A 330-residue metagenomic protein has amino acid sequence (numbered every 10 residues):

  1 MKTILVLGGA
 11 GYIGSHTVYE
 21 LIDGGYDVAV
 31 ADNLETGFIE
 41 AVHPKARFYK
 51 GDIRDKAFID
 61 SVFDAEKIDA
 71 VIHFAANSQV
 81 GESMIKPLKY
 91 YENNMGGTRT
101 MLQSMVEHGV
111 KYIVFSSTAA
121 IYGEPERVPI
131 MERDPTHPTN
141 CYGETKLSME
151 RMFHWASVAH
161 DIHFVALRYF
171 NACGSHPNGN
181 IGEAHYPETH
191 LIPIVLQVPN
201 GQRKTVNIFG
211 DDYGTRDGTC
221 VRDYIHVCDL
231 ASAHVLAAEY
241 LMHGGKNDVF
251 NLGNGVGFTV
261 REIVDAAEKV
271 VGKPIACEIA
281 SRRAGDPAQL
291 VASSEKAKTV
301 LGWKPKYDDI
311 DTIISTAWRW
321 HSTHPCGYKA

Functional and structural regions predicted by a protein language model:
M1-S175: N-terminal Rossmann-like NAD(P)+-binding domain of SDR-like oxidoreductases, especially those catalyzing
H16, H73, H190, H226 (+1 more regions): Histidine-centered active-site/metal-ligand motif
I39, F170-L191, G201-R222: Short, flexible, glycine-rich and Lys/Arg-enriched loop motifs at helix boundaries that contact anionic partners
F48, D60, I72, Q79 (+8 more regions): Generic anion/oxyanion-binding catalytic loop in active/binding sites
Y91, T139-L147, I181, H185-P193 (+1 more regions): Short-chain dehydrogenase/reductase
I194-A330: C-terminal substrate-binding subdomain of Rossmann-fold SDR/epimerase-dehydratase oxidoreductases
